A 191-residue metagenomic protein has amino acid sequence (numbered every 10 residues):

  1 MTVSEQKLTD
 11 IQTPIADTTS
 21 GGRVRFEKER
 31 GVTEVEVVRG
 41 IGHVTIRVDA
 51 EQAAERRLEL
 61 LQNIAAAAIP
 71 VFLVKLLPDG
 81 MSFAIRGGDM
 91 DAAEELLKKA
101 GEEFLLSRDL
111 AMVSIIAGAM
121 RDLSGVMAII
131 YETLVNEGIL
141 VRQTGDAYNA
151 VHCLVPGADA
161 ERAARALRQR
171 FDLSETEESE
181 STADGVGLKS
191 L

Functional and structural regions predicted by a protein language model:
T2-L191: A conserved regulatory-domain signal marking ACT and ACT-like small-molecule sensing domains and adjacent regulatory
